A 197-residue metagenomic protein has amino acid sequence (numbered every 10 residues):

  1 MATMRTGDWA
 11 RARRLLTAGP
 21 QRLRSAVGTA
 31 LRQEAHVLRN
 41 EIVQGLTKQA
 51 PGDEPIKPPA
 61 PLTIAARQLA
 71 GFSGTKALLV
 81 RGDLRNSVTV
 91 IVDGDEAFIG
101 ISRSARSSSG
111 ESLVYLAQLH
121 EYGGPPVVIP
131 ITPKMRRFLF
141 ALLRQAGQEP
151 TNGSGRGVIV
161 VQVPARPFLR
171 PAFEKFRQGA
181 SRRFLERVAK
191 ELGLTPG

Functional and structural regions predicted by a protein language model:
M1-G197: Short, Lys/Arg-rich flexible segments
